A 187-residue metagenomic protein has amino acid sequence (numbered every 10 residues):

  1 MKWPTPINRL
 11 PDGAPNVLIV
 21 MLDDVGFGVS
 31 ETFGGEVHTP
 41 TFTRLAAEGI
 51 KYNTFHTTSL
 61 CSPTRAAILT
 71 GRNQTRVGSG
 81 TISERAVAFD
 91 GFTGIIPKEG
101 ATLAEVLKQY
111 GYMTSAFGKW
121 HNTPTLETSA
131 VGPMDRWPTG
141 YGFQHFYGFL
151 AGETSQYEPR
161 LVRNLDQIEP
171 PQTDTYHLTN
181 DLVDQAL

Functional and structural regions predicted by a protein language model:
M1-L187: Formylglycine-dependent sulfatase
